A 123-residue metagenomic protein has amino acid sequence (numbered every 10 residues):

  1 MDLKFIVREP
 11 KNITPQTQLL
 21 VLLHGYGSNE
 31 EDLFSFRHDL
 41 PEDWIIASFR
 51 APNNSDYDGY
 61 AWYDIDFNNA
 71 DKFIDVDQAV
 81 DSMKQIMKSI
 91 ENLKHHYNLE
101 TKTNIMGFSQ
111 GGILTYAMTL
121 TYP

Functional and structural regions predicted by a protein language model:
L3-I13, L19-E100: Serine-hydrolase catalytic machinery in alpha/beta-hydrolase-like enzymes
E100-P123: Primarily recognizes the serine-hydrolase "nucleophile elbow" in alpha/beta-hydrolase and SGNH/GDSL folds
